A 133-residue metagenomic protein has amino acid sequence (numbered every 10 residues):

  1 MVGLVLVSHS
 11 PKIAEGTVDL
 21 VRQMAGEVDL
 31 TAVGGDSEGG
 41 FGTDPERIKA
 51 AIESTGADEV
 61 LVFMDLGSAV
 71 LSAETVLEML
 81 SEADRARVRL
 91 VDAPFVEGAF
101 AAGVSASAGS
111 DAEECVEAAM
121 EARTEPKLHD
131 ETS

Functional and structural regions predicted by a protein language model:
M1-S133: N-terminal loops that bind phosphate or other acidic moieties and the adjacent beta-alpha structural core
